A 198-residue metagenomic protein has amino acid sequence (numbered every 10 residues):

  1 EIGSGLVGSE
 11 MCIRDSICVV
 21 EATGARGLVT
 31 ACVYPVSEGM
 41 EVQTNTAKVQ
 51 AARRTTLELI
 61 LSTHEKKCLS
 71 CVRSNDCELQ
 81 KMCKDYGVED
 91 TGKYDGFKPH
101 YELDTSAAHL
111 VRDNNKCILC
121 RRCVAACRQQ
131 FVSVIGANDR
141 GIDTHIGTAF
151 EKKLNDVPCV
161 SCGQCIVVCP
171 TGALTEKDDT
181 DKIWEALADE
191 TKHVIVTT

Functional and structural regions predicted by a protein language model:
E1-G8, I13: Single conserved hydrophobic/aromatic residue that forms the stacking wall/gate of nucleotide- or nucleobase-binding
S16, V20, A25-S161, V167 (+1 more regions): Fe-S ferredoxin-like electron-transfer domains and their immediately adjacent linker/connector regions across
